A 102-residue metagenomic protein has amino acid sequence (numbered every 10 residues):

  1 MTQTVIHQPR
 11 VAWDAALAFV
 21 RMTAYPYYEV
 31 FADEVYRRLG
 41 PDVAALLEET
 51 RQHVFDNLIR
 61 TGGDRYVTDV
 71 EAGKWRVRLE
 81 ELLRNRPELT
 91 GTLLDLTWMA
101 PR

Functional and structural regions predicted by a protein language model:
M1-P9, A32-R102: Short amphipathic alpha-helical segments that predominantly mediate membrane engagement
W13-Y36, V43: N-terminal amphipathic alpha-helical segments
